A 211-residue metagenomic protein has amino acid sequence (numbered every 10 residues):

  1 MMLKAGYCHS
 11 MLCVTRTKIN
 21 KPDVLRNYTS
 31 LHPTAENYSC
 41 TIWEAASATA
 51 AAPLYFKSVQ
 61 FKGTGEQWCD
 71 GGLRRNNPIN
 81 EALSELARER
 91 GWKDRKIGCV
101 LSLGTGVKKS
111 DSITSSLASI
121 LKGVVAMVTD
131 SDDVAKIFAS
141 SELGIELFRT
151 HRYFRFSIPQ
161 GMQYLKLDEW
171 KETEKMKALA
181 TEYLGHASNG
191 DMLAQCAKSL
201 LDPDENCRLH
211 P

Functional and structural regions predicted by a protein language model:
M1-P211: Conserved catalytic cores and adjacent C-terminal regulatory segments of lipid-metabolizing esterases/lipases
